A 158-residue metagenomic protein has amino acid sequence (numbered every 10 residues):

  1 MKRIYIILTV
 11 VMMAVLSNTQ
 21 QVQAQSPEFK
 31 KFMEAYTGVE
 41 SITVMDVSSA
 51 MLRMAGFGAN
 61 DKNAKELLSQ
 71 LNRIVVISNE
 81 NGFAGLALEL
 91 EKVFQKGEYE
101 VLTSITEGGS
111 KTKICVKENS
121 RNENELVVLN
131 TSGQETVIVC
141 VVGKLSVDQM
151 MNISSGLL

Functional and structural regions predicted by a protein language model:
M1-E28: Bacterial Sec-dependent N-terminal signal peptides
V11-M13, Y36, G97, L157: Alpha-helix boundary/capping residues
A24, G85, F94, S155-L158: Terminal interaction module
S26-F83: Early exported N-terminus immediately downstream of N-terminal targeting peptides
M54-G56, K111-V116: Short, solvent-exposed polar/charged micro-motifs at secondary-structure junctions
E66-T112: Mid-chain, structured segments of secreted extracytoplasmic proteins
C115-S146: A short, solvent-exposed beta-edge/loop patch
S146-L157: Short, low-complexity, Pro/Ser/Thr/Gly-rich segments in the mature regions of secreted, periplasmic
